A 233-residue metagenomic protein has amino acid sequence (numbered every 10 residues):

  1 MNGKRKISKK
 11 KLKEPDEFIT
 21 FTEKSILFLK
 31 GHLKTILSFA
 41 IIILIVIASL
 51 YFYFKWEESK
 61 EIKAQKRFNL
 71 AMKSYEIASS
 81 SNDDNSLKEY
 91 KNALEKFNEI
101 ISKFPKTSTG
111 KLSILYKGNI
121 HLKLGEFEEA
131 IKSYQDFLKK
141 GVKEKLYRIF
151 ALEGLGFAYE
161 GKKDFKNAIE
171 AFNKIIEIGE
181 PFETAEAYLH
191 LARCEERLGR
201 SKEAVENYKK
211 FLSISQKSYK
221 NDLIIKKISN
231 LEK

Functional and structural regions predicted by a protein language model:
N2-I42: N-terminal positive-inside, membrane-proximal cytosolic segments immediately preceding the first
I101-G110, K139-I149, I176-A185, F211-L223: Short solvent-exposed coil/turn linkers within tandem alpha-helical repeat scaffolds
